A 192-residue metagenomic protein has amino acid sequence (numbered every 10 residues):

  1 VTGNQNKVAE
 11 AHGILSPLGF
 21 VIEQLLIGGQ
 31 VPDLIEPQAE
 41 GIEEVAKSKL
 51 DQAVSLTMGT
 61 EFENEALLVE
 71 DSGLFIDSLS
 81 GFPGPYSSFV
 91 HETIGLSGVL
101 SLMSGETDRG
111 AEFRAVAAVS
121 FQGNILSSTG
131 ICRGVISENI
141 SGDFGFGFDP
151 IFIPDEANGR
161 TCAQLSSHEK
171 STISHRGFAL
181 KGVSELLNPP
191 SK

Functional and structural regions predicted by a protein language model:
Q5-S191: Anionic-ligand binding patches
